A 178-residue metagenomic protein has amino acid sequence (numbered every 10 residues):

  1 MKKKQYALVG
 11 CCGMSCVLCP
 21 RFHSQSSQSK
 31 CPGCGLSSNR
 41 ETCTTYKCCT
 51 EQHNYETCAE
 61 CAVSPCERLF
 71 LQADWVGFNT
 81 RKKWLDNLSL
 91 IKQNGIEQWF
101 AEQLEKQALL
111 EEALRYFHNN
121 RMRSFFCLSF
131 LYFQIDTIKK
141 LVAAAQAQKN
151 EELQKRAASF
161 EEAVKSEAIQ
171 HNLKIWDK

Functional and structural regions predicted by a protein language model:
M1-K178: Cysteine-centered metal-binding/redox modules
